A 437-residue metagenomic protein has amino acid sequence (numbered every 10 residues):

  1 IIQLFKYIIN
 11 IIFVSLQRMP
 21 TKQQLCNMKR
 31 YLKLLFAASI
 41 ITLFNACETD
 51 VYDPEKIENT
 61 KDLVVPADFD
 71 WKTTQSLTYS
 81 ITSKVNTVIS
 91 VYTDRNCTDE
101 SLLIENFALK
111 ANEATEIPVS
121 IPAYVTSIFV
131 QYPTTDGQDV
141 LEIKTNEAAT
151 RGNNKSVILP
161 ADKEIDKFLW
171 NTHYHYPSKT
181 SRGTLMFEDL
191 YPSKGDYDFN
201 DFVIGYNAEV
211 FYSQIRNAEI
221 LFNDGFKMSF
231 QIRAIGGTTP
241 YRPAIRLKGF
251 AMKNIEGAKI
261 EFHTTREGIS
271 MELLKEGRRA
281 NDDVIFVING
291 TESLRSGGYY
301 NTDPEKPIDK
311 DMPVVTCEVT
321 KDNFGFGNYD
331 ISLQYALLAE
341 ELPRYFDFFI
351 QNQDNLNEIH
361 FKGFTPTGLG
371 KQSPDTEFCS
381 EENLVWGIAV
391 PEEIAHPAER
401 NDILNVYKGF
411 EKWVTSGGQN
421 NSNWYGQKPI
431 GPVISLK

Functional and structural regions predicted by a protein language model:
Y7-S15, Q24: Short, positively charged and aromatic/hydrophobic N-terminal segments
R30-A37: Sec-dependent signal peptide recognition, specifically the positively charged N-region followed immediately by
L43-A46: C-terminal motif of bacterial Sec signal peptides marking the signal peptidase cleavage site
T49-P192, K437: Acidic/polar, low-complexity intrinsically disordered N-terminal segments immediately downstream of a Sec signal
Q75-L77, D224-M228: Structural beta-strand segments of beta-rich domains
N86-D99, T238-R278, V284, Y335-I350: Extended low-complexity, serine/threonine- and proline-enriched intrinsically disordered segments
K167-N223: Short N-terminal edge-element motif at the start of the domain
R279-K437: A eukaryote-biased signal for long
